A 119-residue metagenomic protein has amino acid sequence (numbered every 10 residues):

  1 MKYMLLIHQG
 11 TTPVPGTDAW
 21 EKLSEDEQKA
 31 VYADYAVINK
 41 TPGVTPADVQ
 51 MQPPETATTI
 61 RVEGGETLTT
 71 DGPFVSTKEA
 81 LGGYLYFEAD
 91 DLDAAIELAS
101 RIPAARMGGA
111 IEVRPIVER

Functional and structural regions predicted by a protein language model:
M1-R119: Conserved, structured core segments of small domains
